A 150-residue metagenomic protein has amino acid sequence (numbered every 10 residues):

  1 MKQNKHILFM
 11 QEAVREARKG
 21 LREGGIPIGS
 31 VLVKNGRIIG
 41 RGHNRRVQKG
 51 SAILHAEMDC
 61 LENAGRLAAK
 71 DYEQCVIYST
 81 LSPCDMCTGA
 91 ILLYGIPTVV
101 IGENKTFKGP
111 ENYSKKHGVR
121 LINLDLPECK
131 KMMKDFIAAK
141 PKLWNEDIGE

Functional and structural regions predicted by a protein language model:
M1-G20, E73, G89-E150: Zinc-dependent deaminase
A13, A17-G20, S30, A56 (+2 more regions): Small-residue (primarily alanine) positions within well-ordered alpha-helices, especially packing/interaction faces
R22-G25: A short helix-loop-beta-strand connector motif used in the catalytic cores of GNAT acetyltransferases and, in some
I28-G36: Short beta-strand scaffold segments in enzyme catalytic cores
R45-M58: A short, polar/charged loop-to-alpha-helix boundary motif
L54, I77-P97: Local cysteine-cluster metal-coordination motifs and their immediate loop/turn environment, predominantly Fe-S cluster
E57, L61-L81: Mobile, glycine- and charge-enriched loop segments and immediately flanking short secondary-structure elements within
